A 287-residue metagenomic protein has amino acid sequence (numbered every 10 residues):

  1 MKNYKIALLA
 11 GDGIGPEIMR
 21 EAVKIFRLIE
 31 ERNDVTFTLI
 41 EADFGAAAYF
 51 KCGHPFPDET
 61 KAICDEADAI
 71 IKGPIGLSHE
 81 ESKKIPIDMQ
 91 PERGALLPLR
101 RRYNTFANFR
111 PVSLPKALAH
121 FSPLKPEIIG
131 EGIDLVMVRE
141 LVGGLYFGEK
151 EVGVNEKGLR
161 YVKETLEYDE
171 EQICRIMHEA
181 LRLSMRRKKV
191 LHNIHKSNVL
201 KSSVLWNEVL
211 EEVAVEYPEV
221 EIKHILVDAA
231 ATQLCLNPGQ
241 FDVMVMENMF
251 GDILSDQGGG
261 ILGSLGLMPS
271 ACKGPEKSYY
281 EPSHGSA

Functional and structural regions predicted by a protein language model:
M1, A62-C64, R102, P126-E131 (+5 more regions): Solvent-exposed alpha-helices and their adjacent loops that cap or buttress functional pockets in soluble metabolic
K2-I6: Extreme N-terminal starter segment of soluble prokaryotic enzymes
A7-K24, L28-E30, K157-D228, Q240: Glycine-rich phosphate/diphosphate-binding loop of Rossmann-like nucleotide-binding domains
D12-G15, D68, V138, A180 (+1 more regions): Buried hydrophobic positions in well-ordered alpha/beta secondary-structure cores of metabolic enzymes
D34-D58, T232-L234: N-terminal beta-loop-helix "entrance" segment that forms/cooperates in small-molecule cofactor or anionic ligand
T36-T38, N108, E221-K223, S278: Conserved beta-strand segments of alpha/beta enzyme cores
A46-A48, L234-A287: Glycine-rich phosphate/nucleotide-binding loop
F50-V162, M249: N-terminal glycine-rich phosphate/adenylate-binding segment common to multiple enzyme folds
